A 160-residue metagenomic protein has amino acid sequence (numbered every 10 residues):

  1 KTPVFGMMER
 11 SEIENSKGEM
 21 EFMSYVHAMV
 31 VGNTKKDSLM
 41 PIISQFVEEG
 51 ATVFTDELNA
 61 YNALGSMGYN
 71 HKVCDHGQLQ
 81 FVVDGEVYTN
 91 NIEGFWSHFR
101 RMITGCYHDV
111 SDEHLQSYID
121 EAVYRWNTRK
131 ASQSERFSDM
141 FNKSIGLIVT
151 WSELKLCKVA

Functional and structural regions predicted by a protein language model:
K1-A160: Residue-level recognition of single "structural anchor" positions that define or cap local secondary structure
